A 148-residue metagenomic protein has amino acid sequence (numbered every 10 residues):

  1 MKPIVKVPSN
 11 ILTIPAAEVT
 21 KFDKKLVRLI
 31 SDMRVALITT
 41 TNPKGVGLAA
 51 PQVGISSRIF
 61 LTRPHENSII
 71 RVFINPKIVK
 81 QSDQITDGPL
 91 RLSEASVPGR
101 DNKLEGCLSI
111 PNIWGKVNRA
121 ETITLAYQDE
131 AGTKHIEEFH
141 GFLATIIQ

Functional and structural regions predicted by a protein language model:
M1-Q148: Positively charged
